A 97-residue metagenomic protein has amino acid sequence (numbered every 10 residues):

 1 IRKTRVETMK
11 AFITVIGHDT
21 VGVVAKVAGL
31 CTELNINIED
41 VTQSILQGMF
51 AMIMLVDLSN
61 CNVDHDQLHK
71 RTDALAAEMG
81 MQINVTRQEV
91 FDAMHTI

Functional and structural regions predicted by a protein language model:
R5-I97: A conserved regulatory-domain signal marking ACT and ACT-like small-molecule sensing domains and adjacent regulatory
